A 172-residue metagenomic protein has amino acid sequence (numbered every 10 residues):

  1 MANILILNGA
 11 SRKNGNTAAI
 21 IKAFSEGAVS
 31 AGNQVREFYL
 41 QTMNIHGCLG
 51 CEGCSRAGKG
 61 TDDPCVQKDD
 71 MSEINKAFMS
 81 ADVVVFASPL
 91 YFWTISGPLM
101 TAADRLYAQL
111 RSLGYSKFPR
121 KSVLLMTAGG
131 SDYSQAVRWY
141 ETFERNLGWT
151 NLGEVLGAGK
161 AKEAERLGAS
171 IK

Functional and structural regions predicted by a protein language model:
M1-A87, W93-A108, S112, L152 (+1 more regions): N-terminal beta1-alpha1-beta2 submodule of the flavodoxin-like/Rossmannoid cofactor-binding fold
G9, L40, M126-G130, L156-G157: Cofactor-binding loop segments of dinucleotide-utilizing enzymes, especially the Rossmann-like FAD- and NAD(P)+-binding
L90-F92, G129-G130: Short glycine-rich anion-binding loops that position phosphate/pyrophosphate groups of nucleotides and phosphorylated
G97-P98, R111-E154: Short, glycine-/small-residue-rich phosphate/pyrophosphate-handling segment
